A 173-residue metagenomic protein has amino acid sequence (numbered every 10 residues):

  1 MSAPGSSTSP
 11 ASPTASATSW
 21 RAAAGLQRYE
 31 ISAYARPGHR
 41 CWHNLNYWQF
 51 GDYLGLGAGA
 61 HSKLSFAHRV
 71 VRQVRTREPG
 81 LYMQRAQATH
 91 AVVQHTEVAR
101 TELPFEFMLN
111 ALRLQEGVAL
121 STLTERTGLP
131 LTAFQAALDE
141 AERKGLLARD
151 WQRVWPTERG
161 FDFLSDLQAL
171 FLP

Functional and structural regions predicted by a protein language model:
M1-L129: C-terminal scaffold of the Radical SAM
S6, I31, F134, W151-Q152: Residue-level detector of family-conserved "landmark" positions at structurally sensitive sites
A17-R21, A141, L167: Hydrophobic alpha-helical packing residues
R40-N44, K144-L146, D162: Short secondary-structure transition/capping segments
G128-E142: Short amphipathic alpha-helical interaction segments
E142-Q152: A short, conserved structural fragment
R153-T157: Minor-groove-contacting beta-hairpin "wing" of winged helix-turn-helix DNA-binding domains
R159-P173: Short, amphipathic alpha-helical interaction segments positioned at domain boundaries
